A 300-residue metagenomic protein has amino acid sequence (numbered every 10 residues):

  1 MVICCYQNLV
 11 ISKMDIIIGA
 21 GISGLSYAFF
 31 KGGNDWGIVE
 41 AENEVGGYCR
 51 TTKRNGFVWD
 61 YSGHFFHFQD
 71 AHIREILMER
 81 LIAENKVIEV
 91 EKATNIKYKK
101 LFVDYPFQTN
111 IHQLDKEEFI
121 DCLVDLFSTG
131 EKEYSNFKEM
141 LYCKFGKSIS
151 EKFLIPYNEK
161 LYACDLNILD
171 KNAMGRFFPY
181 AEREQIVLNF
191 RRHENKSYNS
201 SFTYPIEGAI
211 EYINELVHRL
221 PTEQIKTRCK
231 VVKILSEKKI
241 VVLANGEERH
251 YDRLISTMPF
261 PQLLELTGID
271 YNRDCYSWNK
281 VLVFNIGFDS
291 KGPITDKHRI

Functional and structural regions predicted by a protein language model:
C4-C5: Cysteine-centered motifs
M14-I38: N-terminal Rossmann-like FAD-binding beta1-loop-alpha1 element of flavoenzymes
S23, E44, P261: Conserved Rossmann-like nucleotide-cofactor binding loop
F30-K53: Glycine-rich FAD pyrophosphate-binding loop
N55-G130: Dinucleotide-binding Rossmann-like beta1-alpha1 core, especially the glycine-rich loop that anchors the ADP
E75-E91, N95-Y105, F145-E151, R219-I225 (+1 more regions): Feature captures the FAD/FMN-dependent oxidoreductase FAD-binding
L101, E118-F119, L123-K233: Active-site/ligand-binding neighborhood in enzyme catalytic cores
K230-I300: Mid-domain catalytic core of redox enzymes that form a hydrophobic substrate pocket/lid adjacent to a catalytic redox
